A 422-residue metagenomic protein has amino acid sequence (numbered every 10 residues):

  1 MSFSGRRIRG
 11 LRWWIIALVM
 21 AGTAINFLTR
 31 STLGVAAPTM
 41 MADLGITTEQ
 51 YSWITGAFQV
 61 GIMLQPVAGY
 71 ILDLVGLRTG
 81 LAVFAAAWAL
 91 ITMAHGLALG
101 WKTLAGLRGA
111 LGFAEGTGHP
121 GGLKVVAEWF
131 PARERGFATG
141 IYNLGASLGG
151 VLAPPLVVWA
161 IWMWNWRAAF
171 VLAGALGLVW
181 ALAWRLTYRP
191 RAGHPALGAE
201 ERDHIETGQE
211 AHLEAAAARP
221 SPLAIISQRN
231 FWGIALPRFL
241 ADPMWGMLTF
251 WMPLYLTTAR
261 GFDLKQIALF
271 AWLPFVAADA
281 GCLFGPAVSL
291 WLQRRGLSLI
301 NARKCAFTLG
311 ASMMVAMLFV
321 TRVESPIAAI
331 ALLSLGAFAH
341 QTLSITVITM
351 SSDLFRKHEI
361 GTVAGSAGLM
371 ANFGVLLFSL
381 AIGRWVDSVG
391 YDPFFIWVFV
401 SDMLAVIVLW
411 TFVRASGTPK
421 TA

Functional and structural regions predicted by a protein language model:
L33-G34, Q228-L283, H340-S344, I348 (+1 more regions): Extracytoplasmic gate region of multi-pass secondary transporters
G34-Q65: Extracellular/periplasmic helix-loop-helix junction of adjacent transmembrane segments in MFS-like secondary
G45, G76, L97-T103, A114 (+4 more regions): Helix-breaking motifs and short loop linkers at transmembrane-helix boundaries and internal kinks in secondary membrane
G56-Y70, W272-G285: Central cavity-lining transmembrane alpha-helices of secondary-active solute carriers, predominantly the Major
L64-K102: Conserved MFS/SLC helix-loop-helix module at the cytosolic interface between two early adjacent transmembrane helices
T79-M93, N301-L318, F399: Structural signature of the two symmetry-related core transmembrane helices
L107-A146: Cytoplasmic helix-loop-helix junction between adjacent transmembrane helices in 12-TM secondary transporters
Y142-P195: Helix-loop-helix hairpin linking two adjacent transmembrane segments in secondary transporters
